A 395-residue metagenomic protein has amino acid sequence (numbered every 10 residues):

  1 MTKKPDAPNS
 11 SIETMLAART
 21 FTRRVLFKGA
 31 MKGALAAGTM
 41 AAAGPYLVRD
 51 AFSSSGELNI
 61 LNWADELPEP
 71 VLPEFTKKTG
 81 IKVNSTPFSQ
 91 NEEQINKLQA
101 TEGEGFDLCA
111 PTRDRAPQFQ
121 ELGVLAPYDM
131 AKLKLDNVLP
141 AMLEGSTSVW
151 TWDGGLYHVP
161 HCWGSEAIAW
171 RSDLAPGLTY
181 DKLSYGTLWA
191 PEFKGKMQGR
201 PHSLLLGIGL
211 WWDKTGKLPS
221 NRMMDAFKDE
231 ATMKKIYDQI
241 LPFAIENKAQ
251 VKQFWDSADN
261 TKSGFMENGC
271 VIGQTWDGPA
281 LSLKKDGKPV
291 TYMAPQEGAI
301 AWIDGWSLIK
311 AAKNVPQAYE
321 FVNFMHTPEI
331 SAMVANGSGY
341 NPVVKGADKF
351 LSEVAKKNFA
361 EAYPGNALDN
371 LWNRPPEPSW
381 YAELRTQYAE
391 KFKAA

Functional and structural regions predicted by a protein language model:
M1-V25: N-terminal secretory signal peptides
A18-T20, V25-L47: N-terminal export signals
F52, I300, I309-W372: Mature extracytoplasmic/periplasmic domains
F52-F119: Early extracytoplasmic/lumenal segment of secretory-pathway proteins
R115-Q118, Q274-P289: A ligand-binding cleft/hinge motif common to bilobed small-molecule-binding domains
Q120-K252, D256-N260: Extracytoplasmic ligand-binding site segments that recognize negatively charged/polar headgroups
A169-L174, D213, I303-N314, M333: A bilobed periplasmic-binding-protein/Venus flytrap-type ligand-binding module shared by bacterial periplasmic
D238-N247, D286-S307: Periplasmic-binding protein-like
